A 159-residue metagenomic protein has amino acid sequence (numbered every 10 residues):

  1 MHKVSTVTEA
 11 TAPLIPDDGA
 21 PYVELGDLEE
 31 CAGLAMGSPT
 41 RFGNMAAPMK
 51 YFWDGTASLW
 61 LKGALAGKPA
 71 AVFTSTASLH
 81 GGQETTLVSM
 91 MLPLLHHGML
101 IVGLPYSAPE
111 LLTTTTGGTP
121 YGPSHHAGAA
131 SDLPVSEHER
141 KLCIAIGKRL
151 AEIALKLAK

Functional and structural regions predicted by a protein language model:
M1-L65, H125-K159: N-terminal beta1-alpha1-beta2 submodule of the flavodoxin-like/Rossmannoid cofactor-binding fold
A66-T119: Short, glycine-/small-residue-rich phosphate/pyrophosphate-handling segment
